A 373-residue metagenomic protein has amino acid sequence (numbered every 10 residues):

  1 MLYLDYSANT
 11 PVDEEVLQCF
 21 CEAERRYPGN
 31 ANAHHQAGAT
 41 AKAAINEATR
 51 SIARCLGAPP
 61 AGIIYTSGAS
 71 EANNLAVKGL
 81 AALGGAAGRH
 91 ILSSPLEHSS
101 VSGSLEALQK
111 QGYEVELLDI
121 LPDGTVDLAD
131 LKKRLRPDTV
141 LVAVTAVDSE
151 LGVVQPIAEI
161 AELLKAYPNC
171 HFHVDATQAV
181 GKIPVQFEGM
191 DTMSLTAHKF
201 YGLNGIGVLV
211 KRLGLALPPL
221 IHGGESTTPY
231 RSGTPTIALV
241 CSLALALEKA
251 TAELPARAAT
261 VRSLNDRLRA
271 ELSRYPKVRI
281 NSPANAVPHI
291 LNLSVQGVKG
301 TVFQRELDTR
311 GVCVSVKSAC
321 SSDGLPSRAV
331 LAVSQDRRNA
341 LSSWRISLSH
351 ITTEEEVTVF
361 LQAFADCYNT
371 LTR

Functional and structural regions predicted by a protein language model:
M1-R373: Pyridoxal 5′-phosphate
